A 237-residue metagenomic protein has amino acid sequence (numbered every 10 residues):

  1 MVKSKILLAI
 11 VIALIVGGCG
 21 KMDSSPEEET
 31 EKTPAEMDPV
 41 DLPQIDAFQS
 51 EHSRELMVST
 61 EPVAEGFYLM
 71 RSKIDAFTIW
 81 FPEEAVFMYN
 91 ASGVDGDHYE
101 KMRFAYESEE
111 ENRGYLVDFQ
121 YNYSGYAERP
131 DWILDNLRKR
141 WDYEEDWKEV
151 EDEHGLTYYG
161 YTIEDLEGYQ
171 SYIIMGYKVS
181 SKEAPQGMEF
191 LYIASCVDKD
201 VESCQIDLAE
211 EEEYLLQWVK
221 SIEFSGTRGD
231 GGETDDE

Functional and structural regions predicted by a protein language model:
M1-I6: Positively charged n-region of N-terminal signal peptides that target proteins for export
L8, K21-R71, T234-E237: N-terminal, intrinsically disordered, polar/charged segments of Gram-positive cell-envelope systems that serve as
I15-G18: C-terminal motif of bacterial Sec signal peptides marking the signal peptidase cleavage site
Q44, R129, I133, E211-W218: Stable alpha-helical elements in mature extracytoplasmic
Y68-W132: Secretory pathway targeting signatures of secreted, lumenal, and periplasmic proteins
Y89, L137-W141, V219-G226: Sec/Tat-exported extracytoplasmic proteins
R140-D165: Short Gly/Thr-rich strand-loop-strand
L156-E237: Short, well-structured beta-strand
